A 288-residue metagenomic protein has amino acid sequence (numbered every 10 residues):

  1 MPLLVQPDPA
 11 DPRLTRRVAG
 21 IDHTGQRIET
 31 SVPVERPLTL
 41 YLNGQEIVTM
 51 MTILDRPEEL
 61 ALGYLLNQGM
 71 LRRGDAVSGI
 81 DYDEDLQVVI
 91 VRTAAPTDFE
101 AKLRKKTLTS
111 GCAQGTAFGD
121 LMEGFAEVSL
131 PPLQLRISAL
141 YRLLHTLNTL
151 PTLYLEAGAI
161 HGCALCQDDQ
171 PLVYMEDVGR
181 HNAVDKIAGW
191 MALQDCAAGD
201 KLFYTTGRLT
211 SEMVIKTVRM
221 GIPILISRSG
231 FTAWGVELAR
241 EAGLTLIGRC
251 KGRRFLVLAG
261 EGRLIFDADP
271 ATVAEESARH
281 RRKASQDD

Functional and structural regions predicted by a protein language model:
P2-D168, L172-Y174: Intrinsically disordered, low-complexity regions enriched in acidic/Ser/Thr/Pro/Gln residues
D11-T15, T206, T217, R279-H280: Intrinsically disordered, low-complexity sequence elements enriched in Ser/Thr/Gly/Pro
N67, I80-Y82, V128, P132 (+8 more regions): Solvent-exposed, non-transmembrane amphipathic alpha-helical segments
M70-R72, I80-Y82, D120-G124, Q194-D195 (+3 more regions): Short C-terminal domain-edge/linker segments immediately following a structured domain
D177: Flexible, glycine- and charge-enriched loops at secondary-structure boundaries
R180-D269: Feature captures the catalytic cores and cofactor-binding loops of soluble hydro-lyases/lyases that act on carboxylate
R249-C250, A274, K283: Phosphate/diphosphate-binding loops
A278-D288: Long, low-complexity, intrinsically disordered segments
